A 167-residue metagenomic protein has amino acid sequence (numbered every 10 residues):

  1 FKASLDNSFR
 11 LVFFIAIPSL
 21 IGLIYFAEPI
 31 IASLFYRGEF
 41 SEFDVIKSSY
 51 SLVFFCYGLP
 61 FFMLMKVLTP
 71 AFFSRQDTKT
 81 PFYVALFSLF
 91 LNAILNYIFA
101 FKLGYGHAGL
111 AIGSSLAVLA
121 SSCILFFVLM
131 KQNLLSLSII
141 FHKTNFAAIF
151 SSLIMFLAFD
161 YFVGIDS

Functional and structural regions predicted by a protein language model:
F1-S167: Membrane-embedded alpha-helical bundles of multi-pass transporters/translocases, especially carrier/permease families
